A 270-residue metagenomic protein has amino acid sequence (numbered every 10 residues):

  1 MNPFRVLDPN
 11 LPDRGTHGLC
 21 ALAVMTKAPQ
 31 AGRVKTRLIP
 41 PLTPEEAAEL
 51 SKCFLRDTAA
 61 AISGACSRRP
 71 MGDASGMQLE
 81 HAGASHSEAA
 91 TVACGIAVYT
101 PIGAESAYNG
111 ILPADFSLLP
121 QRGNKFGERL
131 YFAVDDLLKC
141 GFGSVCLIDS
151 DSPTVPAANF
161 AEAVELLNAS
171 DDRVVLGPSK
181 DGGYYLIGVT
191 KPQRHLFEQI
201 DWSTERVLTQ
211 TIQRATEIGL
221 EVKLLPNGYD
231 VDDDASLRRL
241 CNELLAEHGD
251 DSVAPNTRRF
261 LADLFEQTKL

Functional and structural regions predicted by a protein language model:
M1-P3, N10-R37: N-terminal nucleotide-binding beta1-loop-alpha1 segment
S51-R69, A82-A90: A short, N-terminal amphipathic alpha-helix
A93-P101: Short beta-strand/loop segment that forms part of the nucleotide-sugar
A107-S144: Short phosphate-binding loop-to-helix
C146-I148: Short aromatic-hydrophobic micro-motifs that form the base-stacking/packing surface for donor nucleotide recognition
T154-D181: Conserved donor-nucleotide/metal-binding helix-loop-beta segment in metal-dependent transferases, i.e., the alpha-helix
R194-I212: Short, glycine-/small-residue-rich phosphate/pyrophosphate-handling segment
Q210-L270: Conserved alpha/beta core of the MobA/IspD/sugar-nucleotide pyrophosphorylase nucleotidyltransferase superfamily
